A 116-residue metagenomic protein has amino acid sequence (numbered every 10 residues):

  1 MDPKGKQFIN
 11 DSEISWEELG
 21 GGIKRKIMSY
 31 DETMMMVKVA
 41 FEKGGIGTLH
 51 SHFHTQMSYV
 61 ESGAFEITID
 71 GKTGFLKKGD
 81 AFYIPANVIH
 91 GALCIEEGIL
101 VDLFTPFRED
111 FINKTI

Functional and structural regions predicted by a protein language model:
M1-T33: A short, N-terminal "cap"/entry segment at the start of jelly-roll beta-barrel domains of the cupin/DSBH fold
G20, V37-S51: Conserved short histidine dyad/triad with adjacent acidic residue
H54-F65, D70: Glycine- and acidic-residue-biased ligand/ion/polar-headgroup-sensing regions
E61-S62, K77-K78, E96: A cytosolic small-molecule/anion-sensing beta-strand core signal
A64-E66, T73, I89, I99: Structural motif
G71-A86: Short acidic-glycine-tyrosine-enriched beta hairpin
A86-D110: Ligand-binding loop in jelly-roll beta-barrel domains
